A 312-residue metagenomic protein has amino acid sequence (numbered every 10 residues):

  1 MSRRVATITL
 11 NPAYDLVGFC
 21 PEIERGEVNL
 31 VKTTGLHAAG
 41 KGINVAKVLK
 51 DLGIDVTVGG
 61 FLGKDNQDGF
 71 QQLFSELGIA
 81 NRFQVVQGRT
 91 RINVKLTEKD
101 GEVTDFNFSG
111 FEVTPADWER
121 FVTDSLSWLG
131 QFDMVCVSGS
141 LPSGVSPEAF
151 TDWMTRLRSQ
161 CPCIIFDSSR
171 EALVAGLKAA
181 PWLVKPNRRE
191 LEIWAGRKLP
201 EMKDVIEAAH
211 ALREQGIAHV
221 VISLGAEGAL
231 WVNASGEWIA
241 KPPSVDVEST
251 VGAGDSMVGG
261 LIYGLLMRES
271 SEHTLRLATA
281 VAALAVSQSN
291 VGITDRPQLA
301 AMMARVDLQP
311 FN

Functional and structural regions predicted by a protein language model:
M1-G59, Q67-G69, N312: Glycine-rich phosphate/adenosyl-contacting loop at the front of the ribokinase-like
V5, I54-V56, N81, I164 (+2 more regions): Hydrophobic anchor at the start of a short beta-strand that flanks the dinucleotide cofactor-binding loop
E27, D51-D133, A301-N312: Conserved N-terminal subdomain of the carbohydrate kinase-like
L49, N187, G254: Short, conserved phosphate/pyrophosphate- and ester-handling motifs at nucleotide-, phospho-/glycolipid
K50, R158, L266: Gly/Ala-rich phosphate-binding loop of Rossmann-like dinucleotide-binding domains, activating on the conserved
D105-N107, F132-S140, D167, K185-E190: Short beta-strands and strand-loop turn motifs
P147-E237: Conserved phosphate/ATP/ADP-binding segment of small-molecule kinases
V174, M202-N312: Conserved phosphate-binding/catalytic region of the ribokinase-like
